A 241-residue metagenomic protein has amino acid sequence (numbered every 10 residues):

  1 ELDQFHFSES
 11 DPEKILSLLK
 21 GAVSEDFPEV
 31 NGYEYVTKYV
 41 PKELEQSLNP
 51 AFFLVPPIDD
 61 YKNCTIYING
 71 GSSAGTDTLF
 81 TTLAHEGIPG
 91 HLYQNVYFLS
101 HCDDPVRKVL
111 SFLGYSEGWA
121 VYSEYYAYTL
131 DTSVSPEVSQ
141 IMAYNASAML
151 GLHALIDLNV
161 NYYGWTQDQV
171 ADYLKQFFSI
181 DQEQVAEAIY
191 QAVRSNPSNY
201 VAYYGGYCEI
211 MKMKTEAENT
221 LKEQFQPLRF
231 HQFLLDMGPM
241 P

Functional and structural regions predicted by a protein language model:
L2-P241: Long, His/Glu/Asp-enriched segments that create or flank divalent metal/ion-associated functional microenvironments
